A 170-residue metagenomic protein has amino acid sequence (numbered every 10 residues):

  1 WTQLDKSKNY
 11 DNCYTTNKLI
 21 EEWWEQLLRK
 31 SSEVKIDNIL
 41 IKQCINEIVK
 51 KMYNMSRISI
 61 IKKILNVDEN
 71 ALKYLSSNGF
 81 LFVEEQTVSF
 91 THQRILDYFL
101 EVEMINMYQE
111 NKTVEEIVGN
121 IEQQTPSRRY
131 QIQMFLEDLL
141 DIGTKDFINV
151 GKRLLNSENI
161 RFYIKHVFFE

Functional and structural regions predicted by a protein language model:
W1-E110, E115-Q124: Extended hydrophobic
R57, E84, M107-E170: Extended amphipathic alpha-helical scaffold segments
